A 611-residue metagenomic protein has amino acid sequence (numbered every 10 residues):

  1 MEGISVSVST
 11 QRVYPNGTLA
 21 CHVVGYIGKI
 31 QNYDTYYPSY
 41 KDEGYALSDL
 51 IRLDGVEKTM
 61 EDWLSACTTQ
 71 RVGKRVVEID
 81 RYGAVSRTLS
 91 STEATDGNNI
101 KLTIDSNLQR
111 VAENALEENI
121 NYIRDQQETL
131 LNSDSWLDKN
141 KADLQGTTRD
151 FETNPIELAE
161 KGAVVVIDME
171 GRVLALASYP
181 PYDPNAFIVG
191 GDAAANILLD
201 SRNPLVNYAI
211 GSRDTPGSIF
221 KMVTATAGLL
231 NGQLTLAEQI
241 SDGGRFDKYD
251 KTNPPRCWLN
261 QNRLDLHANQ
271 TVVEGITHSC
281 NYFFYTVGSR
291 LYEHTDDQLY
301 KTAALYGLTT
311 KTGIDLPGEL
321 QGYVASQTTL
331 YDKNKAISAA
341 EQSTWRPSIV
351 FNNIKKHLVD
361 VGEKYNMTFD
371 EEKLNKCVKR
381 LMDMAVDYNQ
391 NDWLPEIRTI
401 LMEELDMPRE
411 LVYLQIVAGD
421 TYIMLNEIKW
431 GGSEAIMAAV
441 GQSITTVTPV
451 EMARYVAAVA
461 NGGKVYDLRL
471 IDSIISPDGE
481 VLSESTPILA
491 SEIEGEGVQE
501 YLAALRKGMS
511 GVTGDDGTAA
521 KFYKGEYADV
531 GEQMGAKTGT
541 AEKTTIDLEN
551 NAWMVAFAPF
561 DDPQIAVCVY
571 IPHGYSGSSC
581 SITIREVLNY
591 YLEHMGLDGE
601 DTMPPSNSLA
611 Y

Functional and structural regions predicted by a protein language model:
M1-N99, R110, N114-N121, D125 (+7 more regions): Small/polar-residue-rich segments within soluble enzyme cores
V76-S91, I104, I156-S218, V223-P572 (+1 more regions): Beta-lactam-recognizing serine transpeptidase/beta-lactamase-like catalytic domain environment
Y82-M169: A conserved hydrophobic secondary-structure block that centers on an alpha-helix together with its immediately flanking
V111, A115, A227, T302 (+3 more regions): Generic non-transmembrane alpha-helical segments
I120, A460-G463, Y591-M595: Short, hydrophobic alpha-helical segments
Y122-L130, T235-L236, M595-G599: Surface-exposed helix-capping loop/turn segments at secondary-structure junctions
V481-L482, T486, R585-Y611: Short, gly/Ser/Thr-rich active-site loops of penicillin-recognizing serine hydrolases
P572-Y591: Amphipathic oligomerization regions
